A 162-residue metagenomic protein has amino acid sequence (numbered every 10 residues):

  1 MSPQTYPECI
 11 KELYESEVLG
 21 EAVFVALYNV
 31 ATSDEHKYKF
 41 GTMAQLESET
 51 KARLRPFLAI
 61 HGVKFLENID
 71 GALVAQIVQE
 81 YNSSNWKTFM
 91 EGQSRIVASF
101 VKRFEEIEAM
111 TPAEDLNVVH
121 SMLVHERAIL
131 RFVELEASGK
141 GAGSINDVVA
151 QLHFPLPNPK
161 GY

Functional and structural regions predicted by a protein language model:
S2-Y162: Non-heme di-metal
